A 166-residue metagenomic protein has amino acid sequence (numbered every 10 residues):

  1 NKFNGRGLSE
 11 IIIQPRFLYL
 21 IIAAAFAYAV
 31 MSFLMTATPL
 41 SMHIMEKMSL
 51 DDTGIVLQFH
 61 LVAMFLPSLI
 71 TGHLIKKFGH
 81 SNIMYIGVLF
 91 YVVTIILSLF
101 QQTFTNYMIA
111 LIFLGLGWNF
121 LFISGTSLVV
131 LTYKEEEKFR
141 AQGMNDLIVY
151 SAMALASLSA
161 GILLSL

Functional and structural regions predicted by a protein language model:
N1-L20: Juxtamembrane intracellular "pre-TM" segments in multi-pass secondary transporters
F26-M35: Conserved extracellular-gate-facing transmembrane-helix segments in secondary transporters
T36-V56: Short amphipathic helix-loop junctions that connect adjacent transmembrane helices in Major Facilitator Superfamily/SLC
P67-H80, L164: Helix-to-loop junctions at the C-terminal end of transmembrane segments in multipass secondary transporters
N82-I96: Structural signature of the two symmetry-related core transmembrane helices
T94, T105-F113: Paired small-residue
F120-Y133: Intracellular juxtamembrane helix-capping segments at the cytosolic ends of symmetry-related transmembrane helices
E137-S165: A late C-terminal transmembrane helix in Major Facilitator Superfamily
